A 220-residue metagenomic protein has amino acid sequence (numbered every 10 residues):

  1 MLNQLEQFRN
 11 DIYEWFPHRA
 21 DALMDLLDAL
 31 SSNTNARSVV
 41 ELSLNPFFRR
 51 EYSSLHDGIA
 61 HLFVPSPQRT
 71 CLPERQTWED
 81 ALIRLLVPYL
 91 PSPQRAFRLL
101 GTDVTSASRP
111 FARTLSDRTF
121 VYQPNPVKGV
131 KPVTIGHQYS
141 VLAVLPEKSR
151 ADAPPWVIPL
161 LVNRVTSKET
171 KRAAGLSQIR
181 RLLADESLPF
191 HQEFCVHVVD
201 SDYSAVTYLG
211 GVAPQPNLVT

Functional and structural regions predicted by a protein language model:
M1-L72: Gly/serine-rich nucleotide phosphate-binding loop at the start of the catalytic core of nucleotide/ADP-ribose-handling
D21-A22, T34-S38, R50, S54 (+5 more regions): Generic alpha-helix structural propensity
A29, N45, P88-Y89, R181-E186: A generic secondary-structure signal
L42, A96-P110, L142, F194-S204 (+1 more regions): Short, conserved catalytic/metal-binding motifs centered on acidic residues
S53-D57, F63, P124-Q192: Electropositive, glycine- and tryptophan-enriched low-complexity nucleic-acid-binding patches
F63-A151, P159: Active-site-proximal, Lys/Arg-enriched surface segment that forms a nucleic-acid-binding/basic interface patch
V87, V206-G210: Short amphipathic alpha-helical segments and helix-helix/interface helices
L209-V219: Short, surface-exposed basic-aromatic patches at helix termini and helix-loop junctions that form
